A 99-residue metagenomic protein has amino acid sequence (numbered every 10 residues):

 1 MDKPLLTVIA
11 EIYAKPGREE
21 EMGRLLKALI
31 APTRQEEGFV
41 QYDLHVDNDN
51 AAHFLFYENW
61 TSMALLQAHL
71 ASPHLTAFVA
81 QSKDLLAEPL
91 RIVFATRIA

Functional and structural regions predicted by a protein language model:
M1, Y13, G17-E20, A51 (+2 more regions): Residues at secondary-structure transition points
M1-L6, L44-N50, F78-A99: Glycine-rich beta-strand-turn "strand-cap" elements at beta-sheet edges
K3-E36, V40: N-terminal first-folded block
L6-Y13, D43-L70: Short, well-ordered beta-strand segments in beta-rich or mixed alpha/beta enzyme and ligand-binding folds
A28, P32-V40, N59-V93: An amphipathic, aromatic/His-enriched active-site/gating alpha helix that lines ligand/cofactor pockets
